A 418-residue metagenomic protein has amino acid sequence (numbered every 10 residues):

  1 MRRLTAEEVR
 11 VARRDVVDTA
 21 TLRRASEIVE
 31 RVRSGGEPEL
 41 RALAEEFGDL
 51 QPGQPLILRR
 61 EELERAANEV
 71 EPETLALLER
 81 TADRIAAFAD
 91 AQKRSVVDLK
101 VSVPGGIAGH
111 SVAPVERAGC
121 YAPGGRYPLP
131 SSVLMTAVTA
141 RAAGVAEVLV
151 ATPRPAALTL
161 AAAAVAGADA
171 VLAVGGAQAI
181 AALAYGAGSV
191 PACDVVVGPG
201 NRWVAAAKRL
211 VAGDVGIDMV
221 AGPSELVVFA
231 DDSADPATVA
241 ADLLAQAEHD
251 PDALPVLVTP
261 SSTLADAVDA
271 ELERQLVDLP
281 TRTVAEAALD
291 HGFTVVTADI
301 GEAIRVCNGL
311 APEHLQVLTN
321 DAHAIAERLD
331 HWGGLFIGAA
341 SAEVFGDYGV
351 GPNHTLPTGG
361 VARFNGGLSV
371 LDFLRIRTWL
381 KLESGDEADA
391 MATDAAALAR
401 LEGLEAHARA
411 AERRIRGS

Functional and structural regions predicted by a protein language model:
M1-E116: N-terminal Rossmann-like NAD(P)+-binding subdomain of aldehyde/semialdehyde dehydrogenases
M1-E7, A170-G175, T294-D299: Short acidic-hydrophobic, aromatic-tinged amphipathic segments that line or gate anion-handling sites
L99-A162: Conserved small-residue-rich beta-alpha loop and adjacent elements that most often cradle the phosphate/pyrophosphate
M135-A146, A164-A166, A184-V190, K208 (+1 more regions): Alpha-helix C-terminal capping segments
G167-L254: Conserved NAD(P)+-binding/catalytic subdomain of aldehyde/semialdehyde dehydrogenases
A245, H249, L257-W332: A glycine- and small/hydrophobic-rich beta-loop-beta segment that serves as a flexible "lid/hinge" or phosphate-binding
N308-S418: C-terminal core of ALDH-fold dehydrogenases
